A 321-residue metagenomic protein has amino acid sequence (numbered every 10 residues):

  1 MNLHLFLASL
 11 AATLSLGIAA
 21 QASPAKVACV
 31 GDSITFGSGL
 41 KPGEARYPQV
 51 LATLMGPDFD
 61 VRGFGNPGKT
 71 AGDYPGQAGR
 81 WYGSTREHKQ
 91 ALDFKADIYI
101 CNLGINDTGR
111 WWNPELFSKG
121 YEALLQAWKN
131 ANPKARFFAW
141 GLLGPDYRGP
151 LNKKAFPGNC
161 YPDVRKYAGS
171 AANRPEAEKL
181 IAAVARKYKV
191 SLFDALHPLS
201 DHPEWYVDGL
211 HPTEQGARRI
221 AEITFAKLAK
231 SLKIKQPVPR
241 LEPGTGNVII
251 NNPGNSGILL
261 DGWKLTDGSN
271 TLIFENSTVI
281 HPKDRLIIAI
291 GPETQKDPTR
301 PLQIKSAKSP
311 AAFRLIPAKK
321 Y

Functional and structural regions predicted by a protein language model:
M1-A8: Bacterial N-terminal signal peptides that target proteins for export
A8-G17: Bacterial N-terminal signal peptides
P24-C29, I34-E122, N173: Conserved SGNH/GDSL esterase-like catalytic core that processes O-acyl groups on lipids and polysaccharides
C29, C101, A139-G141, I288: Structural beta-sheet core signal
S33-F36, N66-D73, I105-R110, L143-Y147 (+3 more regions): Solvent-exposed loop/turn segments at secondary-structure junctions within structured extracellular/periplasmic domains
Q77, G144-K235: Catalytic His-Asp segment of secreted/periplasmic serine-dependent ester chemistry enzymes
A131-F137: A short helix->loop->beta-strand "cap" motif at the edges of active sites that frequently abuts
I234-Y321: Activation on beta-sandwich/Ig-like modules and their edge loops
